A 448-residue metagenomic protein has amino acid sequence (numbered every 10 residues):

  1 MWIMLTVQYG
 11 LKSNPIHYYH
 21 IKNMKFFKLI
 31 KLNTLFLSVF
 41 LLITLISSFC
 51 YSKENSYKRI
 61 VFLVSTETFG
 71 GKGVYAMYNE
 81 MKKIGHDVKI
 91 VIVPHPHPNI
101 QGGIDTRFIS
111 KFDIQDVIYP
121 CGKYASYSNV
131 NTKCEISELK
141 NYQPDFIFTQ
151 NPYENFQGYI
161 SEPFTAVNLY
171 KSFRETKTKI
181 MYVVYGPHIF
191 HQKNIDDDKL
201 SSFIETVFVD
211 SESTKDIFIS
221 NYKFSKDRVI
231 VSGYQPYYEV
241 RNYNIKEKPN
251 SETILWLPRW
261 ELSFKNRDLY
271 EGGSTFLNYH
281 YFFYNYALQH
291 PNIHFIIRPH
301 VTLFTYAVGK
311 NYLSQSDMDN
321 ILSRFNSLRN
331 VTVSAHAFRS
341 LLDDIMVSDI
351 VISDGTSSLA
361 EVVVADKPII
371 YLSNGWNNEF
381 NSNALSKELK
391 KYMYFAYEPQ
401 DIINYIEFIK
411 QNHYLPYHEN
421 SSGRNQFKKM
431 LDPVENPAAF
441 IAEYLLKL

Functional and structural regions predicted by a protein language model:
F27-S52: Classical Sec-dependent N-terminal signal peptides that target proteins to the secretory pathway
F62-V240: Active-site and donor-binding regions of nucleotide-sugar-utilizing enzymes
K72-M77, Q235-N320, D432-P437: Conserved catalytic-core segment of nucleotide-activated headgroup transferases in glycan assembly
K310-A360: Donor nucleotide-activated moiety binding/catalytic core segment of transferases that use nucleotide-activated donors
S357-K429: Catalytic binding pocket for nucleotide-activated donors in carbohydrate/polymer assembly enzymes
D432-L448: C-terminal alpha-helical cap of glycosyltransferases
